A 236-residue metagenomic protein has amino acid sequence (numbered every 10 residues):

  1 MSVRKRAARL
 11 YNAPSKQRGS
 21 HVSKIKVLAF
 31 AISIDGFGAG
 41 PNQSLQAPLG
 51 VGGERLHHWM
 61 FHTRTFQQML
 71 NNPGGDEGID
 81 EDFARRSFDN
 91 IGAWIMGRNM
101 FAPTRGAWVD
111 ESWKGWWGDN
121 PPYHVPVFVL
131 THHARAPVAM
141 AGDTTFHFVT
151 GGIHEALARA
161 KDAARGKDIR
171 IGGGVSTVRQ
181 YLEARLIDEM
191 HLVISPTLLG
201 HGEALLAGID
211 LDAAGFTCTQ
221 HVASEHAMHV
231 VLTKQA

Functional and structural regions predicted by a protein language model:
S2-A236: Enzymes that bind and transform nitrogen-containing heteroaromatic metabolites
